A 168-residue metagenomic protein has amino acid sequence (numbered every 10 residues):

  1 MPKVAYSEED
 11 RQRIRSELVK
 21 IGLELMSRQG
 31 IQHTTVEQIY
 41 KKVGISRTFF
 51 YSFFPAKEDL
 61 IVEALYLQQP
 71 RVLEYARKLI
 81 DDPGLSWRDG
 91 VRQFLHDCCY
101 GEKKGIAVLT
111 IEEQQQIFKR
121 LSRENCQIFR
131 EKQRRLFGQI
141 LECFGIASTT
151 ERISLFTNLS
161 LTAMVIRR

Functional and structural regions predicted by a protein language model:
M1-Q29, Q38: Basic, helix-initiating cap at the start of DNA-binding domains
E17, I21-R28, R71-L79, L159-R167: Solvent-exposed, amphipathic alpha-helical segments
E17, S52-F54, D59-Q68, G105: Alpha-helical DNA-contacting segments of helix-turn-helix folds
L25-D59: Helix-turn-helix
D59, E63, E74-K104: Hydrophobic alpha-helical connector segments
P70-E74, F118-S154: Amphipathic alpha-helical packing segments from all-alpha helical-bundle domains
D89-E124, R167: Amphipathic alpha-helical segments used for helix-helix packing
G101-K104, Q139, I146, T157-R168: Amphipathic C-terminal alpha-helical segment
